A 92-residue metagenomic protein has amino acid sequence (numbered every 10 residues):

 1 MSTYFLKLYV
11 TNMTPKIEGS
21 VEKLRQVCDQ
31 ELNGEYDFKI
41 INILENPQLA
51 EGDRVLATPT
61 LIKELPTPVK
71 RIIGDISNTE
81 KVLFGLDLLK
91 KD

Functional and structural regions predicted by a protein language model:
M1-C28: Local sequence-structure signature of Cys/Sec-based thiol-disulfide redox active-site neighborhoods
R25-D37: Conserved helix-turn-beta segment immediately C-terminal to the redox Cys motif in thioredoxin-like folds
G34-N46: Thiol-based oxidoreductase modules, predominantly thioredoxin-like and allied folds used for disulfide exchange
F38, L49, T79-E80: Domain-scale activation on soluble regions of proteins
E51-A57: Thiol/disulfide oxidoreductase modules built on the thioredoxin-like
T58-K70: A short, hydrophobic beta-strand/beta-hairpin element that forms part of a small beta-sheet core
I76-D92: Ser/Thr/Gly-rich flexible loops in soluble cytosolic domains mediating phosphotransfer, phosphorylation
